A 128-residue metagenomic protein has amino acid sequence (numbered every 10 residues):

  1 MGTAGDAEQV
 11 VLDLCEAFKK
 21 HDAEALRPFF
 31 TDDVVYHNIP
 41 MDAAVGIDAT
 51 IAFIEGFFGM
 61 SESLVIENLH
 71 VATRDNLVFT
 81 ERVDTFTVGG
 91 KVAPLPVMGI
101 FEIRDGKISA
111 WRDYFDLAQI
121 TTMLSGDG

Functional and structural regions predicted by a protein language model:
M1-P28, D32, D127-G128: Short, low-complexity N-terminal intrinsically disordered segments enriched in polar/charged residues
L14, A25-R27, V34, G46 (+4 more regions): Hydrophobic pocket/interface hotspot
A23-D75: A solvent-exposed, acidic/Ser-Thr-rich amphipathic alpha-helical stretch
I54, I66-V71, V83-D84, P96-F101: Hydrophobic/aromatic beta-strand elements that line small-molecule binding cavities or substrate pockets in beta-rich
F79, A93-L95: Anionic, Ser/Thr-rich low-complexity intrinsically disordered regions
T80-V88: Short beta-strand segments that buttress and anchor functional surface loops
G90-V92, I120-S125: A short, polar/proline- and glycine-enriched secondary-structure boundary/capping micro-motif
P96, I100-T122: Short beta-strand edge/turn micro-motifs at domain boundaries
